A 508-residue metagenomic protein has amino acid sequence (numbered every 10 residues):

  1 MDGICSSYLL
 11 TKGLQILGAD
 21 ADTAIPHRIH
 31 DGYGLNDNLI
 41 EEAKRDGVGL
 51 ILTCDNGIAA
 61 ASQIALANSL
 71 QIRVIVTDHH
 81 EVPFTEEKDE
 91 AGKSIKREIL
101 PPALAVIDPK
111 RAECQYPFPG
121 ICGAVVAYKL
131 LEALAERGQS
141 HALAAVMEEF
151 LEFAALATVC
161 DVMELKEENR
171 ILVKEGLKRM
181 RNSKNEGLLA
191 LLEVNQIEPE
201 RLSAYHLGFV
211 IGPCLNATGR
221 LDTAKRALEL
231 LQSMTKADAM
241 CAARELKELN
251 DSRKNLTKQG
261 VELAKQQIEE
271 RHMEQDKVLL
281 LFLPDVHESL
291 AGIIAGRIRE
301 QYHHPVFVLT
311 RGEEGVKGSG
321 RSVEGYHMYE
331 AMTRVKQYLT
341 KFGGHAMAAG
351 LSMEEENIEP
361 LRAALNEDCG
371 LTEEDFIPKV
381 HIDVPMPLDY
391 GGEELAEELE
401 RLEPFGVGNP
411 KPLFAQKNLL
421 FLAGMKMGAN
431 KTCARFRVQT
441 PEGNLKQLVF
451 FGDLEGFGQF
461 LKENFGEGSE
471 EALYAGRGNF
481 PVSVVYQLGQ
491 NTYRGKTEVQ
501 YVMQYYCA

Functional and structural regions predicted by a protein language model:
M1-L50, S69-L70, D89-S94, P102 (+3 more regions): Hydrophobic helix-and-loop "lid/oligomerization" segment in the mid-to-C-terminal part of catalytic domains
G3-C5, S62, T85, E167 (+7 more regions): Short helix/loop capping segments that flank catalytic or ligand/cofactor-binding pockets
A21-I25, T53-C54, I75-H79, I107-D108 (+3 more regions): General beta-strand structural signal in soluble alpha/beta enzymes
K44-G120, A124, Y128-R137, A145 (+1 more regions): Active-site cavity-forming subdomains of large catalytic enzyme subunits
H79-H80, H287, H345, C433: Histidine-centered active-site/metal-ligand motif
G92-E98, A103-A105, E314-S322, L445-V449 (+1 more regions): Short, well-ordered strand-loop elements centered on a beta-strand within folded domains, enriched for acidic residues
V125, G292, G296, V484: Short alpha-helical basic/polar micro-motif
D238-F282, R334-A508: Mid-to-C-terminal polyanion-binding domains and interfaces
